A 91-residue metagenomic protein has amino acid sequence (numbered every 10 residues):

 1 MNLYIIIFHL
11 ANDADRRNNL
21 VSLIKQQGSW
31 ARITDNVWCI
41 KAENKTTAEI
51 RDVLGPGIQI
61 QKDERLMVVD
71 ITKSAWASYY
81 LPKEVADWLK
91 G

Functional and structural regions predicted by a protein language model:
M1-N18: Short S/T/G/P-rich N-terminal loop/turn motif that feeds into the first structured element of a domain
I5, Y80-L81: Compositionally biased, intrinsically disordered low-complexity regions enriched in proline and serine
F8-N12, I24, N44: Generic secondary-structure microfeatures
D15-A31: Short aromatic-glycine-(Arg/Gly/Cys) micro-motifs in beta-strand/loop hairpins
Q26-Y80: Short, intrinsically disordered low-complexity segments
P82-G91: A mid-sequence interfacial segment
